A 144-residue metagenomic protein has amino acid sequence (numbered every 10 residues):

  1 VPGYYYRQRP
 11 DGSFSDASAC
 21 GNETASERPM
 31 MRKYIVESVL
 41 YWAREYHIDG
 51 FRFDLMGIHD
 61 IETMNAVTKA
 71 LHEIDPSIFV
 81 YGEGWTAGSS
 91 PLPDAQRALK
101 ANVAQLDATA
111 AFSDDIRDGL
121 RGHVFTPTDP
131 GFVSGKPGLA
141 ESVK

Functional and structural regions predicted by a protein language model:
V1-Y46, D60, M64-D75, F79 (+3 more regions): Substrate-binding/active-site clefts of carbohydrate-active enzymes
G50-M56: Short catalytic-loop micro-motif centered on adjacent basic/acidic residues
M56-E62, A87: Acidic-and-aromatic substrate-binding clefts and catalytic sites of carbohydrate-active enzymes
T68-K144: Conserved alpha/beta catalytic core and glycan-binding cleft of carbohydrate-active enzymes
